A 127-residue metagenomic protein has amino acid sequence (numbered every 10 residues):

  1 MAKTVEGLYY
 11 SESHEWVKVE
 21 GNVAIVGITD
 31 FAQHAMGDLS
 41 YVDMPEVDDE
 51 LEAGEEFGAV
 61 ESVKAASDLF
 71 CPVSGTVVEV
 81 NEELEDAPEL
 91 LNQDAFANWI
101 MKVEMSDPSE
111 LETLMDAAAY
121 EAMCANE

Functional and structural regions predicted by a protein language model:
M1-E56, Q93-E127: Acidic, low-complexity mobile loops and tails
A2-V5, L69-V73: Short, glycine/small-residue-enriched coil/turn segments at secondary-structure junctions
V19-N22, A66-S67, V80-D86, E110: Short, conserved beta-turn/loop elements at beta-strand boundaries and strand-helix junctions
V23, S74-T76: Structural motif
S62-A65, V73: Periplasm/extracytoplasmic soluble domains of Gram-negative envelope assemblies and related organellar analogs
A87-L91: Short, solvent-exposed secondary-structure boundary/capping segments
